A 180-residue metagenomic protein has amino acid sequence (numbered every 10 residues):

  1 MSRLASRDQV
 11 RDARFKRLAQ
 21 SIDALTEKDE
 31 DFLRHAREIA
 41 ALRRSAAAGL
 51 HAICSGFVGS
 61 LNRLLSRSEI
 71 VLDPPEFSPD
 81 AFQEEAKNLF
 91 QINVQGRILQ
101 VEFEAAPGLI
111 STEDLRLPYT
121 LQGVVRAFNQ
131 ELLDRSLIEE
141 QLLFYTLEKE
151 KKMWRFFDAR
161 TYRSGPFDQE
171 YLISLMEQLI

Functional and structural regions predicted by a protein language model:
M1-L4, E27-R34, D114-T120: Charged, low-complexity, helix/coiled-coil-prone segments
M1-T26: Acidic, low-complexity proline/glycine-rich segments
S2, S6, S21, S45 (+8 more regions): Generic serine detector
S6, D31-R34, E38, E76 (+1 more regions): Generic preference for well-ordered secondary structure
R7-R11, R43, A47, I53-S55 (+2 more regions): Broad hydrophobic/π-residue packing in well-ordered secondary structure
R17, S21-P74: Contiguous, amphipathic alpha-helical segments that mediate oligomerization or scaffolding in large protein assemblies
S68-G96: Short, structured protein-protein interaction patches enriched in aromatics and acidic/basic residues, typified by
A86-I180: Intrinsic disorder/low-complexity polar-acidic segments
